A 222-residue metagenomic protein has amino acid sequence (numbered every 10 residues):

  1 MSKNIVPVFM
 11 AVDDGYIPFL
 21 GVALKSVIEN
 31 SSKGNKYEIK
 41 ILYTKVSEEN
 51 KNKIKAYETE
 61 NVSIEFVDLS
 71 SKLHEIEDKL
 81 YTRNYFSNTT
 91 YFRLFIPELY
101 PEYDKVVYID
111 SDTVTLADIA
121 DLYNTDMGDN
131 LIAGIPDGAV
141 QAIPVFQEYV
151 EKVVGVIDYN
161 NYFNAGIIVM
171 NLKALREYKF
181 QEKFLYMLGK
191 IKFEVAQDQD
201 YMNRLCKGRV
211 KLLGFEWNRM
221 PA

Functional and structural regions predicted by a protein language model:
M1-A222: Glycosyltransferase catalytic domains, chiefly GT-A lineage
